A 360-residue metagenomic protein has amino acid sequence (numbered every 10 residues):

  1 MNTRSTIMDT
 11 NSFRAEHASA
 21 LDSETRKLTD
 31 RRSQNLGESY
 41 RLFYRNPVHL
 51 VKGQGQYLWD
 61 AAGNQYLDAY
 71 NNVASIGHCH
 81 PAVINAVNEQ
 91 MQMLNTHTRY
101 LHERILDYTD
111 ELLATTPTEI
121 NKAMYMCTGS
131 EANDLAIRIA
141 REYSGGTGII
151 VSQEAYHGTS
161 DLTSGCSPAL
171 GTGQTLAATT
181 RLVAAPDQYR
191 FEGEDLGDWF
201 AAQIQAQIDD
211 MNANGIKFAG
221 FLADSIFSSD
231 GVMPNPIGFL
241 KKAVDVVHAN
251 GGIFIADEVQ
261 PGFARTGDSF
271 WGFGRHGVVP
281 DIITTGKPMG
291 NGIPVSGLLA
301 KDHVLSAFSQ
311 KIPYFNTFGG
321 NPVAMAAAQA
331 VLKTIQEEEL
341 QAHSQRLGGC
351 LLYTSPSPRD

Functional and structural regions predicted by a protein language model:
N2-Q54, N72, F200: Active-site-adjacent loop/helix segments that line or gate small-molecule/cofactor pockets in enzymes
T6-I7, F13-A15, Q65-T147: Glycine-rich loop-to-alpha-helix module at the N-terminal edge of alpha/beta enzyme cores
E103-L106, N291-P294, L298, I312-I335: PLP-dependent aminotransferase class I/II
D110-G220: PLP-dependent aspartate aminotransferase-fold enzymes
D161, R275-A307, G320-M325: Active-site PLP attachment segment
M233-T266: Catalytic PLP-binding core of fold-type I/II PLP enzymes
V331-L352: Structural signature of PLP-dependent enzymes
Y353-D360: Conserved small/polar residues in nucleotide/adenosyl-binding loops
